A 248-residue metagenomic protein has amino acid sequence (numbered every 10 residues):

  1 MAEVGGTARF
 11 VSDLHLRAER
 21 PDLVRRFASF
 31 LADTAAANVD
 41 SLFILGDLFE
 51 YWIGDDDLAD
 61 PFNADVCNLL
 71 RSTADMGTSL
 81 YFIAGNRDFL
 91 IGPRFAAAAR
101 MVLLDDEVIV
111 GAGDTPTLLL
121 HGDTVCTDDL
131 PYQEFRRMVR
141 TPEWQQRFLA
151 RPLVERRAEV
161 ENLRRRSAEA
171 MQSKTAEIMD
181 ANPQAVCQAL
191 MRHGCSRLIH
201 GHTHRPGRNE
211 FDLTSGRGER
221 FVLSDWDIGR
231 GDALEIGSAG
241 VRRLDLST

Functional and structural regions predicted by a protein language model:
A2-R9, V110-L118, F211-E219: Beta-strand-turn-beta hairpins that frame and shape the catalytic cleft of phosphate-ester-processing enzymes
A2-T7, L16-A112: Core catalytic region of metal-dependent phosphoesterases/phosphodiesterases, especially metallo-beta-lactamase-like
G6, F10-D13, D47-F49, R156-E169: Short, basic/glycine-rich phosphate-binding loops at helix/coil junctions that contact nucleotide phosphates
A8-F10, L42-I44, L118, I199: Residue-level marker for buried hydrophobic side chains located in beta-strands that build the well-ordered beta-sheet
S12-H15, D47-L48, N86-R87, G122-T124 (+2 more regions): Active-site metal-binding loops of divalent metal-dependent hydrolases
A98-D105, L118, D123, D129-E134 (+1 more regions): Conserved beta-sheet core of the metallophosphoesterase superfamily
L120-N182: Active-site-proximal loop/helix segment associated with metal-binding centers of metalloenzymes
